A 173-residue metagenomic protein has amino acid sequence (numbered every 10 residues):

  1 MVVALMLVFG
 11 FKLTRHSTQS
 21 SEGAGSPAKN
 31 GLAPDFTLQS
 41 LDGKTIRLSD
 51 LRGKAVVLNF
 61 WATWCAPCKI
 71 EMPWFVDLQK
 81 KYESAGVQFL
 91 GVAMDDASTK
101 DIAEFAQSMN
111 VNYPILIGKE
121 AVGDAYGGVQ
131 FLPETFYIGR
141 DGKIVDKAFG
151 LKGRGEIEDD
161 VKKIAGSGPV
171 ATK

Functional and structural regions predicted by a protein language model:
M1-L32, K173: N-terminal targeting signals for export/organelle localization
N30, D35-V56, Q79-Y82, Y126: A short beta-strand-turn-helix
P34, P67, P73-V76, P114 (+2 more regions): Proline-centered helix-kink/hinge sites
K54-V56, F60-W64, F131: Short pre-active-site segment immediately N-terminal to redox-active cysteine/selenocysteine motifs in thiol-based
K69-M109, G118-A125, D159: Structural microenvironment flanking redox-active thiols in thiol-disulfide oxidoreductases
I70, K163-K173: Short, solvent-exposed cationic patches
E104-N112, I117-A165: Thiol/disulfide oxidoreductase modules built on the thioredoxin-like
